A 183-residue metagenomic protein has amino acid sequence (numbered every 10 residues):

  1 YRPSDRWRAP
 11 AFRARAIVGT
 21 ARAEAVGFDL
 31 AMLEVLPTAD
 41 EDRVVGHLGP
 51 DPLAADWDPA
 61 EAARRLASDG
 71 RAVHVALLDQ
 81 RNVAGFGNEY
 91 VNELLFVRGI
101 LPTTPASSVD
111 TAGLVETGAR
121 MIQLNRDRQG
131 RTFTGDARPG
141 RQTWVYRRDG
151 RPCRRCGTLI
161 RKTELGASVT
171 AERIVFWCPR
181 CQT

Functional and structural regions predicted by a protein language model:
Y1-T183: Structured catalytic/nucleic-acid-binding cores of DNA maintenance enzymes
